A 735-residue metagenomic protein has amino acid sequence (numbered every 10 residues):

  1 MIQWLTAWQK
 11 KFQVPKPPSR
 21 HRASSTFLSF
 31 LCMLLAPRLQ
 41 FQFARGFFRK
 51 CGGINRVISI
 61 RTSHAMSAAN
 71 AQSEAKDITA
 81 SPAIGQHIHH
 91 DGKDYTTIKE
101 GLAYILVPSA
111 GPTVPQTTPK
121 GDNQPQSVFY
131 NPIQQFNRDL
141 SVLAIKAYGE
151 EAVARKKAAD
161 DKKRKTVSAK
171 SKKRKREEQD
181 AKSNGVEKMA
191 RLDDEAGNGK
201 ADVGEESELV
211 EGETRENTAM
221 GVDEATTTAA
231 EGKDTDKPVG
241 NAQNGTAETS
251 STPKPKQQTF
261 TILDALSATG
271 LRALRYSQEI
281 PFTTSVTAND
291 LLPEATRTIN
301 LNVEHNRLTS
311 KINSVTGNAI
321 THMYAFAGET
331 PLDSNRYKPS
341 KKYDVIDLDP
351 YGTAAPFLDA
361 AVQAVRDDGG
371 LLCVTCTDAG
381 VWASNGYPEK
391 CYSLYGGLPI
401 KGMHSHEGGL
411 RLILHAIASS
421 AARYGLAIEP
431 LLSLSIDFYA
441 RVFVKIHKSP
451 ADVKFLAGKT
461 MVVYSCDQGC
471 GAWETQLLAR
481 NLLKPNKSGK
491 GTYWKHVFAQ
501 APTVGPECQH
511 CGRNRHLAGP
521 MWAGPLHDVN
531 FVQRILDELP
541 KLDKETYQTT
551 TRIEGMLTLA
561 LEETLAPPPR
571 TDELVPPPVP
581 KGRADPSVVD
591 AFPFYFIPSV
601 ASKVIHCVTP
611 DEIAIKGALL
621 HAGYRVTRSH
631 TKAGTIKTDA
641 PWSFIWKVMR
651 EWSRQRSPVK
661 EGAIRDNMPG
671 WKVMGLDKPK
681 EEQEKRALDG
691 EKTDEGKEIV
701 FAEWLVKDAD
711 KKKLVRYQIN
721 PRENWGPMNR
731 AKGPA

Functional and structural regions predicted by a protein language model:
I2-W4, K11, F27-F48: N-terminal chloroplast transit peptides
K10-K11, K16, K50, N55: Intrinsically disordered, low-complexity polyampholyte segments enriched for Lys and acidic residues
R20-R22: Compositionally biased, intrinsically disordered low-complexity segments enriched in Pro/Arg/Gln/His
M33, F47-K50, N55-A735: SAM-dependent transferase fold signal centered on methyltransferase-like domains, encompassing both Class I
